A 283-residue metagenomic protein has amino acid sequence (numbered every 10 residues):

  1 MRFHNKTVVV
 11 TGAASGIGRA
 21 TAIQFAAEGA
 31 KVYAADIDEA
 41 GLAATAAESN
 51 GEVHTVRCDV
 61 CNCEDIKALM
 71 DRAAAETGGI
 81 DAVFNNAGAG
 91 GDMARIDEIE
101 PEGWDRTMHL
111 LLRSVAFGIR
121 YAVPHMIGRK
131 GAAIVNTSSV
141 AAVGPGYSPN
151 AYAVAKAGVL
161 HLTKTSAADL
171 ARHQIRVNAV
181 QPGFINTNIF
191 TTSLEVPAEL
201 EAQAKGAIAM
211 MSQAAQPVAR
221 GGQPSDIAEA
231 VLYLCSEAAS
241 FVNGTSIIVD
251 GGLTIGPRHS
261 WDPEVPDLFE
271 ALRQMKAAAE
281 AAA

Functional and structural regions predicted by a protein language model:
E39-A40, C58-A68, P101, S225-D226: The beta1-alpha1 cofactor-binding region of Rossmann-like NAD(H)/NADP(H)-dependent oxidoreductases
M93, L232, N243-A283: Short C-terminal tail/terminal secondary-structure segment of NAD(P)H-dependent dehydrogenase/reductase domains
A94-I96, E100-D105, S212: Substrate-binding pocket helix/loop in short-chain dehydrogenase/reductase
I119, A155, T163: Active-site helix of classical SDR
S139: Residue(s) in the substrate-gating loop at a strand-loop-helix junction that position the organic substrate next
A171, R176, V242-G244: Short, small/polar-rich loop/turn modules that mediate ligand/substrate recognition or access, typified
A179, E201-A238, V242, V249-G251 (+1 more regions): C-terminal helical subdomain
